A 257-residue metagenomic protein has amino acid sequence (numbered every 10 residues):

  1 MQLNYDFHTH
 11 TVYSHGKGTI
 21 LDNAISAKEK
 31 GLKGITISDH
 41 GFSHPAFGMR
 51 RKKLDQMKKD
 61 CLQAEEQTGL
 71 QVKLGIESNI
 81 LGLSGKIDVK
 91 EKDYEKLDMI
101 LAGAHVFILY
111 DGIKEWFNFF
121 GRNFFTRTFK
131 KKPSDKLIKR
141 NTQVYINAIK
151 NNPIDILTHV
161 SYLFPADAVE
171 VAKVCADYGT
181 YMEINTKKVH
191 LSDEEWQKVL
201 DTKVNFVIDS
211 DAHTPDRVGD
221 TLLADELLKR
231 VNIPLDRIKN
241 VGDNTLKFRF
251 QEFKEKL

Functional and structural regions predicted by a protein language model:
M1-F7, T11, I20, V89-K92 (+3 more regions): Charged catalytic cores and adjacent phosphate/nucleic-acid-binding surfaces used for phosphate/nucleic-acid chemistry
H8, A27, D39, V72 (+5 more regions): Divalent metal-coordination and catalytic microenvironments
Y13-R51: Metal-associated gating/positioning segment near the N- to mid-region
D22, Q56-K59, L223: A general alpha-helical scaffold signature found inside nucleotide-binding enzyme cores
G34-T36, K73, V207: A structural signal for isolated positions on well-ordered beta-strands in alpha/beta enzyme cores
H40-G41, E77, H105, K187 (+1 more regions): Short, ordered loop/turn segments at secondary-structure junctions
G41-H44, V106-F107, G219: Conserved radical SAM core fold
F47-D177, K229, Q251-L257: Extended substrate/RNA-proximal surfaces in nucleic-acid metabolism proteins
